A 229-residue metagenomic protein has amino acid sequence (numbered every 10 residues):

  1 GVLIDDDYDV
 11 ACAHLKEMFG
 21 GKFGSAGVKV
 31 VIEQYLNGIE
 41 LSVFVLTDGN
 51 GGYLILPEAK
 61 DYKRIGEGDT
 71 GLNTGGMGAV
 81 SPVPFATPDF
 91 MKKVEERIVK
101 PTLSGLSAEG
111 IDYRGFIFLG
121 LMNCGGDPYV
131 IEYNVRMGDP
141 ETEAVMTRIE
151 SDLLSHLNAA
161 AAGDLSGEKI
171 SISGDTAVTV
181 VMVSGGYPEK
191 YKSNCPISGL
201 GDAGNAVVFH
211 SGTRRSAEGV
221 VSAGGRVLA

Functional and structural regions predicted by a protein language model:
V2, A79-P82, T179-V181, R226-A229: Short, well-ordered beta-strand elements within core beta-sheets of diverse protein domains
V2-E141: Internal nucleotide-binding/catalytic subdomain
V28-V31, S166-E168, V208-H210, E218: A short linear hydrophobic-aromatic micro-motif
V45, N123, M182-V183, H210: Hydrophobic side chains in beta-strands
D61-R64, G186, R214-R215: Active-site/binding-pocket entry motifs
G66-G68, G167-K169, R214-V220: Short beta-strand/turn micro-motifs at beta-sheet edges
E95-I117, N134-D202, S216: Active-site "cap" helix and flanking loop/linker of ATP-utilizing ligase/carboxylase catalytic domains
K192-A229: Generic long, charged, amphipathic alpha-helical segments
